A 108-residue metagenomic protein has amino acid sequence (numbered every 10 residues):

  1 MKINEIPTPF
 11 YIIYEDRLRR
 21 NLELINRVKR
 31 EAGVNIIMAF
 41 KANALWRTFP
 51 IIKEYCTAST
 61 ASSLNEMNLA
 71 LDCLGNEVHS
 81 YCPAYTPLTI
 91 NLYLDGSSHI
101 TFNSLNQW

Functional and structural regions predicted by a protein language model:
M1-I13: Generic N-terminal amphipathic, Lys/Arg-enriched alpha-helix
P9, L24-R27, Y55-C56, S98: Structured catalytic/translocation cores of nucleotide/phosphate-coupled proteins
I13-Y14, L88: Generic signature of intrinsically disordered, low-complexity segments enriched in small/polar residues
N21-E31, L69: A short, N-terminal amphipathic alpha-helix
V34-W108: Active-site-proximal beta-alpha core segment in soluble small-molecule metabolic enzymes
